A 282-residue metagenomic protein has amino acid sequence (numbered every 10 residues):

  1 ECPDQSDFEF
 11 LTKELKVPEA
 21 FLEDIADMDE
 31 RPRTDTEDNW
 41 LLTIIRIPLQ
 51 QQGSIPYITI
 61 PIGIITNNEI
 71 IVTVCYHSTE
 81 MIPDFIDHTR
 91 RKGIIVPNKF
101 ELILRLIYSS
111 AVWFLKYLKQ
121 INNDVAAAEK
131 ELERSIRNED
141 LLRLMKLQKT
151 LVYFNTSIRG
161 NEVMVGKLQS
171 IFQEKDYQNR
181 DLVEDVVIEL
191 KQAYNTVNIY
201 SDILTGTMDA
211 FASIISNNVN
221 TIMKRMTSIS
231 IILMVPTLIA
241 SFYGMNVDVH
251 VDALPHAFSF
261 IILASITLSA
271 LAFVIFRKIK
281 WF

Functional and structural regions predicted by a protein language model:
E1-Y177, L182-D185, E189-T196, V251 (+1 more regions): Peripheral, non-transmembrane regulatory/ligand-interaction domains of membrane transport proteins
K16, I188-F282: Hydrophobic alpha-helical transmembrane segments and their immediately adjacent juxtamembrane loops
